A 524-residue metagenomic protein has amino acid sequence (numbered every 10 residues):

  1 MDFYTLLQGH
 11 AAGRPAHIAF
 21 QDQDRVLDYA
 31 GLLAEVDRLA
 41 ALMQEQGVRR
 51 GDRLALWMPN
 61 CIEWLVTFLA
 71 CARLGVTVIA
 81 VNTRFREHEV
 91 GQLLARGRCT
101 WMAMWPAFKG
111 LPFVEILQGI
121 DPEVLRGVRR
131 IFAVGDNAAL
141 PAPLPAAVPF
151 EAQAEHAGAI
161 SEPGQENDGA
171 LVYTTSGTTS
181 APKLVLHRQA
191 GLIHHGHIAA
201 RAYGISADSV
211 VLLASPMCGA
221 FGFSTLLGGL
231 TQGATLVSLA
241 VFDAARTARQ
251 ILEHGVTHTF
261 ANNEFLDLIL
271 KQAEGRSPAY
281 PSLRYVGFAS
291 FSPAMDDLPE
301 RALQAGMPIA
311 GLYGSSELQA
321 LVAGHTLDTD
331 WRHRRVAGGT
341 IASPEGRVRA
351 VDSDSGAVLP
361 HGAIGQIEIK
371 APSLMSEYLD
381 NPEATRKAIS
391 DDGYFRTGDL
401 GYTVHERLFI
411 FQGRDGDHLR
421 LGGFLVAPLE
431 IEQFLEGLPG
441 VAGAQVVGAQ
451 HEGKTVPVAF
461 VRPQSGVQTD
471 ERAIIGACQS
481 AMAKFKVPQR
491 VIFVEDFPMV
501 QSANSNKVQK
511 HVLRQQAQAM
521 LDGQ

Functional and structural regions predicted by a protein language model:
Q8, A16-G47, D52-C61, L65-L69 (+4 more regions): Conserved AMP-binding/adenylate-forming core of the ANL superfamily
E45-Q46, L74-V148, S465: Structural core segment of the AMP-binding/adenylate-forming
F85-Q92, M102-P106, T259, A371 (+3 more regions): AMP-binding/adenylate-forming catalytic core of the ANL superfamily
R129, A483-S505: AMP-binding/adenylate-forming catalytic domain of the ANL superfamily
A133, V148-T174, S180-A181, L186-Q189 (+1 more regions): Conserved pre-ATP/AMP-binding loop-to-beta segment of ANL
I193-V210, C218-H258, Q272: Conserved AMP-binding/adenylation subdomain of ANL enzymes
T231, V256-A261, L270-R335, R347: Gly/Ser/Thr-rich phosphate-binding loop
T340-E345, A357-A388, V426: Conserved ATP/PPi-binding loop(s) of AMP-dependent carboxylate-activating enzymes
